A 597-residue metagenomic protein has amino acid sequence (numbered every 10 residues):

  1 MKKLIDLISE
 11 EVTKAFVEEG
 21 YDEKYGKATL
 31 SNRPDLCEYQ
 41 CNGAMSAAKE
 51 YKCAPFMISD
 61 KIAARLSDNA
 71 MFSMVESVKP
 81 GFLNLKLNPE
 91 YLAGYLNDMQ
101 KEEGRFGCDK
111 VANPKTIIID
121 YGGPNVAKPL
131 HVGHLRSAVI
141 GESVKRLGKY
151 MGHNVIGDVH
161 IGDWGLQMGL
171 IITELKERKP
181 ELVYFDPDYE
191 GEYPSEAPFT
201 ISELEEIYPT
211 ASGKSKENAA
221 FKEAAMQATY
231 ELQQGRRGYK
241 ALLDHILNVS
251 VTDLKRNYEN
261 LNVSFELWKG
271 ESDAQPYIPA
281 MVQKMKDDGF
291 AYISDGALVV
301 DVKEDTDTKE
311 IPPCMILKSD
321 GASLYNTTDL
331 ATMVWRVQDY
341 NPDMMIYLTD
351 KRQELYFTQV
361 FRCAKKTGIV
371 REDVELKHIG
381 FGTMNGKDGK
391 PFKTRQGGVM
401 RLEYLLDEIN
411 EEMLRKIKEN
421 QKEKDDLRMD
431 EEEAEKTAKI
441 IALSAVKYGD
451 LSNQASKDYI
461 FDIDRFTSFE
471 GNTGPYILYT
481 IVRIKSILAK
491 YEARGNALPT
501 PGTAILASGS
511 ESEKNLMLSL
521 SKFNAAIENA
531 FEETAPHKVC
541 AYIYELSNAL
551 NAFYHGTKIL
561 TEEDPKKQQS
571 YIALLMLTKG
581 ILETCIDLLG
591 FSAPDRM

Functional and structural regions predicted by a protein language model:
M1-A93, G104, C108-M597: Non-catalytic interaction-recognition regions
G94-M99: Short, charged, solvent-exposed linker or helix-capping segments at domain edges/interfaces that act as flexible hinges
